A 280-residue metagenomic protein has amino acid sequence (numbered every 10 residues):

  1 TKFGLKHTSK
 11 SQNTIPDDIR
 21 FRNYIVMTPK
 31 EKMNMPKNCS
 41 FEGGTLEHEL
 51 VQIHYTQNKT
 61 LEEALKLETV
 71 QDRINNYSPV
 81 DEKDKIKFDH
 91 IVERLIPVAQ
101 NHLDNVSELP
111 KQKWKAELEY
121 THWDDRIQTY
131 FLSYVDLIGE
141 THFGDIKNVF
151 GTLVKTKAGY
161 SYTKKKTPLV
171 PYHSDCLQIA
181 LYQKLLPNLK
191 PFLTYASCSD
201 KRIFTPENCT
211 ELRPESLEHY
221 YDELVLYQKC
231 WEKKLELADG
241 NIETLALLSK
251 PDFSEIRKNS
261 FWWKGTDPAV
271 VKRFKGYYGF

Functional and structural regions predicted by a protein language model:
T1-Y134: Metal-dependent nuclease catalytic cores that hydrolyze phosphodiester bonds in DNA/RNA, characterized by
S40, P168, Y172, R213 (+1 more regions): Flexible, glycine- and charge-enriched loops at secondary-structure boundaries
E49, I53, H142, L181-L185: Residue-level signal for well-ordered alpha-helical scaffold segments within enzymatic catalytic domains
I53, Q57, F150-T152, S197-S199: Short loop/turn segments at secondary-structure transitions that flank enzyme active sites
K59, G139-H142, L186-K190: Short glycine/proline-enriched coil/turn segments at helix->beta-strand junctions
H122-Q178: Non-catalytic protein-protein interaction segments used by genome-maintenance enzymes to assemble and couple activities
K166-C198: Metal-dependent nuclease catalytic cores in nucleic-acid-processing enzymes, especially RNase H-like/related
L185-F280: Metal-dependent nuclease catalytic regions and adjoining charged, substrate-binding loops involved in nucleic-acid end
